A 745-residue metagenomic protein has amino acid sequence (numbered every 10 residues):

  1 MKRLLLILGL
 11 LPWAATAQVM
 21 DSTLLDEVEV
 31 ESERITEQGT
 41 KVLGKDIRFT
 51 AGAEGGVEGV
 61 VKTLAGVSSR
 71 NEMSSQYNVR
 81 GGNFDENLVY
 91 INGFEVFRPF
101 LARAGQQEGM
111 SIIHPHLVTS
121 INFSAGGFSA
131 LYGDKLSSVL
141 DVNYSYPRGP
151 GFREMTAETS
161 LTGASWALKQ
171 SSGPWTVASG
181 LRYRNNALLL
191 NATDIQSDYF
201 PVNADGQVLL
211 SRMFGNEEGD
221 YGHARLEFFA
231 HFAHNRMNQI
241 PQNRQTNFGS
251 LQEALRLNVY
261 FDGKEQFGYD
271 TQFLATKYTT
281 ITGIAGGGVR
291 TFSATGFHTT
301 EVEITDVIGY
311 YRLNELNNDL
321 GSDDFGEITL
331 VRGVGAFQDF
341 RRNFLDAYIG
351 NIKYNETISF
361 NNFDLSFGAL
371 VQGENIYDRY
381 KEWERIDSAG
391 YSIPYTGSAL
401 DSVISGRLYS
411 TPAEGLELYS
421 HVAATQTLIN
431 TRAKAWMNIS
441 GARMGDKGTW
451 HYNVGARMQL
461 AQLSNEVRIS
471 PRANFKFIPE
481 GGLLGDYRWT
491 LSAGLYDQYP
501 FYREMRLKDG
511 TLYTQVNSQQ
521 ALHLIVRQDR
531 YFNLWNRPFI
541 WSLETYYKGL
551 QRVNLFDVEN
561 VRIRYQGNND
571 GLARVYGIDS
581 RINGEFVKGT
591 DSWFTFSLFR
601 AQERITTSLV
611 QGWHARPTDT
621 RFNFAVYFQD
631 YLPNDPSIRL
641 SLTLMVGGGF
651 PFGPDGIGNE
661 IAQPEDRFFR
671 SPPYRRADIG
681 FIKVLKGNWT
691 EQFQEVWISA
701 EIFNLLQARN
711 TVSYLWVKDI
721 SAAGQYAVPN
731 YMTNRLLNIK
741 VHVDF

Functional and structural regions predicted by a protein language model:
S22, L131, P147-F152, S171-W175 (+9 more regions): Short loop/turn motifs that connect adjacent beta-strands in outer-membrane beta-barrel proteins
I35-N87, G93-F128, S145: Periplasmic N-terminal accessory/gating domains of Gram-negative outer-membrane beta-barrel systems
Q107-S111, T119-S129, S138-Q170, S179-L181 (+1 more regions): Short strand-turn segments of transmembrane beta-barrel domains in outer membranes, especially the first one or two
E154-N185, Q196-I240, E265-A294, F360 (+1 more regions): Transmembrane beta-barrel wall of Gram-negative outer-membrane proteins
Q242, N247, F477-I525, T545-N568 (+2 more regions): Surface-exposed extracellular loop regions of Gram-negative outer-membrane beta-barrel proteins, predominantly
T291-T295, T299-D306, G482, N517-Y576 (+2 more regions): Membrane-embedded beta-barrel scaffold of Gram-negative outer-membrane proteins
A442-K447, Y547-G549, N568-D655, H742: Gram-negative outer-membrane beta-barrel transporters
S592, M645-I657, K683-F745: C-terminal beta-signal and adjacent terminal beta-strands/loops of Gram-negative outer-membrane beta-barrel proteins
